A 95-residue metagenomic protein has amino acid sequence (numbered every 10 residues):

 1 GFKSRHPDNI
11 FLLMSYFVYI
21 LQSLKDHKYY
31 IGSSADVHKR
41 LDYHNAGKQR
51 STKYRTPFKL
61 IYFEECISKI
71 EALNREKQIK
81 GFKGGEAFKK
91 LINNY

Functional and structural regions predicted by a protein language model:
F2-R50, T56-K80, G84-G85, L91-Y95: GIY-YIG nuclease catalytic motif and its immediate N-terminal context
